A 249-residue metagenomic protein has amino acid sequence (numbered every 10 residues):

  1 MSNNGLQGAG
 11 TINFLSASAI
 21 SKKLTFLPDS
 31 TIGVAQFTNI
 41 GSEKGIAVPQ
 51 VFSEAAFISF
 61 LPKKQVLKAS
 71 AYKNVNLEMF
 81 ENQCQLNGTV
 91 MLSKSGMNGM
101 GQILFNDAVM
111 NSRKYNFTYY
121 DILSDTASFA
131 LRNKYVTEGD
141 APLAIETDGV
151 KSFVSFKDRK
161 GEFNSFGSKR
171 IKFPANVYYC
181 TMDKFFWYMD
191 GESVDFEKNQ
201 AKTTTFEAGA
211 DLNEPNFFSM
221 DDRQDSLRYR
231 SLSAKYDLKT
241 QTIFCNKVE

Functional and structural regions predicted by a protein language model:
M1-E249: Structural signature for solvent-exposed beta-strand/loop edge elements and short helix-capping sites, enriched
